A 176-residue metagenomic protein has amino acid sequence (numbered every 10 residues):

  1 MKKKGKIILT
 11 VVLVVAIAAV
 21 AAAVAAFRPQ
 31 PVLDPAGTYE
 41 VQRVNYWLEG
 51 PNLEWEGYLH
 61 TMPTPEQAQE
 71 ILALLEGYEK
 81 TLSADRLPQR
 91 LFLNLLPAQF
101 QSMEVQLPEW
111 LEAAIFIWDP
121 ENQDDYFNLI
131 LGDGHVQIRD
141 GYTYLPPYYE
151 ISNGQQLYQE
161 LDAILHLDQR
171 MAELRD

Functional and structural regions predicted by a protein language model:
M1-G5: Short, Lys/Arg-rich N-terminal segment immediately upstream of the first membrane anchor
K6-V11, V20-D176: Function-determining sites in protein domains
